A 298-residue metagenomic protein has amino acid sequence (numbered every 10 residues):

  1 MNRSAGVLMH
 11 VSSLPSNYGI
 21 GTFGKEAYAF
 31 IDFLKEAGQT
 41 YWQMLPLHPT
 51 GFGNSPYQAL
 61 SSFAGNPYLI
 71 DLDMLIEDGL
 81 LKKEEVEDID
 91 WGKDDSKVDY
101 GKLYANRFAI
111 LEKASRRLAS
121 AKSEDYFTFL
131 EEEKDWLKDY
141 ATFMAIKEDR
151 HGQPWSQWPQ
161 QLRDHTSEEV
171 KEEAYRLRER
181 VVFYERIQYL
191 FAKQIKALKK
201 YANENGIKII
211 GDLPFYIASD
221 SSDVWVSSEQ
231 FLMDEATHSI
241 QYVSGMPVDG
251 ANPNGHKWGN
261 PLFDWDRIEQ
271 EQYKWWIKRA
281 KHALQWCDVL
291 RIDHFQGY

Functional and structural regions predicted by a protein language model:
M1, E36, K200-I207, L284-L290: Secondary-structure transition/capping motifs at alpha-helix termini and the adjoining loop/turn into the next element
M1-S12, K25-Y28: N-terminal regions that are enriched for targeting/export leaders and immediately downstream pro/stem segments
A5-M9, W42-Q43, I209-G211, L290: Hydrophobic faces of well-ordered beta-strands that scaffold small-molecule active sites in alpha/beta enzyme cores
H10, S16, N54-Q188, A192 (+1 more regions): Alpha-amylase-like alpha-glycosidases and glucanotransferases acting on alpha-linked glucans and related
K25-D32, K193-Y201, W275-R279: Short alpha-helical segments and helix-capping/turn motifs at coil-helix boundaries
K25-T50, H282-V289: Catalytic domains of carbohydrate-active enzymes, especially glycoside hydrolases
L34, M44, F143, A202 (+2 more regions): Conserved, mostly hydrophobic/aromatic
Y184-I217: Conserved, well-ordered alpha-helix/loop/beta-strand core segments that scaffold catalytic motifs
